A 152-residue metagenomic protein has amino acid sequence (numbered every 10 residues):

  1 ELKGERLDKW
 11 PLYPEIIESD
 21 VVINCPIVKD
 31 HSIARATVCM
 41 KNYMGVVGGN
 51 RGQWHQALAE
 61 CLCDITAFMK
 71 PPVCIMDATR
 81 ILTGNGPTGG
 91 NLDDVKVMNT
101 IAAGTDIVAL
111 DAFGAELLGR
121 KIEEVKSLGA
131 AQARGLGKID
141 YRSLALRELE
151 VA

Functional and structural regions predicted by a protein language model:
E1-A152: Extended, low-polarity segments enriched in aliphatic/aromatic residues
